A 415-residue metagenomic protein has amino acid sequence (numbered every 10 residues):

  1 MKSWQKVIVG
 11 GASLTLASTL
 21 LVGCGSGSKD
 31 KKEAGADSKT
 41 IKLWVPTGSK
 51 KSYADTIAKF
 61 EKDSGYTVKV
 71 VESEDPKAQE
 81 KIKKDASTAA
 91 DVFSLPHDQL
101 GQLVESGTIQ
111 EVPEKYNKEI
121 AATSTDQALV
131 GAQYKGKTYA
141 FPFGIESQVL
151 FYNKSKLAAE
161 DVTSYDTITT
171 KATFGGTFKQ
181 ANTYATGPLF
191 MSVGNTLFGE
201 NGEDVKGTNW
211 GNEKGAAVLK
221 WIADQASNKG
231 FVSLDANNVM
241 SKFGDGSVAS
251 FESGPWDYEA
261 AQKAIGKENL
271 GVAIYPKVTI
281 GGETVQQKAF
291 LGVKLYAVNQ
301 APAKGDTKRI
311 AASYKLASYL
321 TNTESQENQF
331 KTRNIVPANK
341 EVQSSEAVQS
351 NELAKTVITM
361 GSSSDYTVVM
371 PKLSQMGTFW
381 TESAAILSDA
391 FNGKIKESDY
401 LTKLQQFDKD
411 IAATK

Functional and structural regions predicted by a protein language model:
K2-S13, A17-Q99, T279-T284, Q375 (+1 more regions): Conserved N-terminal structural module of periplasmic/extracytoplasmic solute-binding proteins
S52-T56, Y66, K214-W221, K304-L320 (+1 more regions): Short amphipathic alpha-helical coupling segments at ligand-binding clamshell hinges and other catalytic/signaling
E72-K81, D98, V232-D245, W256: Short helix-initiation/N-cap motifs at beta->coil->alpha
D85-L95, A172-F174, D245-S253, E268: Alpha-to-beta junction loops
H97-V149, E160, V272-A273: Hinge/lid segment of periplasmic solute-binding proteins
Q133, V336, K355-D410: C-terminal capping/gating helix-and-loop segments adjacent to ligand/active sites or protein-protein/ligand interfaces
D204-S233: Glycine-centered hinge/linker elements that transmit conformational signals in sensory and ligand-binding systems
D224, A264-T332: Extracytoplasmic/periplasmic substrate-recognition and gating elements
